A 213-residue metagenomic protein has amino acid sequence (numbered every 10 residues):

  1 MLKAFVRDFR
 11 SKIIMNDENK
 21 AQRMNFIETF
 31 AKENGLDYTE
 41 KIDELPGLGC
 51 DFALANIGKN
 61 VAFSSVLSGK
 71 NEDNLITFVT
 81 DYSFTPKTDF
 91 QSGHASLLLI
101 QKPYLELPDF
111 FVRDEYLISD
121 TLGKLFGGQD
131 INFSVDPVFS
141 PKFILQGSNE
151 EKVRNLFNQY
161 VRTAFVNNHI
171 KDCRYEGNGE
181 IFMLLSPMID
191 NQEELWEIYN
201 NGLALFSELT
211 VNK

Functional and structural regions predicted by a protein language model:
K3-R10, K20-K213: Charged, low-complexity intrinsically disordered regions
